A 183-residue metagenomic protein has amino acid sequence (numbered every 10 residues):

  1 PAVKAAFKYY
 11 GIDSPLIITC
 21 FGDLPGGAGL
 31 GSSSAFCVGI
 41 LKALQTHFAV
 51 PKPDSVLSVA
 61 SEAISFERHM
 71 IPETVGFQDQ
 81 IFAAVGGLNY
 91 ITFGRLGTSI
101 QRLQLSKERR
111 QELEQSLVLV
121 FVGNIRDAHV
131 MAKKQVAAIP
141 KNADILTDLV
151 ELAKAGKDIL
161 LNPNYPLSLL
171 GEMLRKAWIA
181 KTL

Functional and structural regions predicted by a protein language model:
P1-I12, F21, H47-A49, S55 (+2 more regions): C-terminal nucleotide
P15-I17: Residues at or immediately flanking beta-strands
G22-A28: Short pre-catalytic strand/loop immediately N-terminal to key active-site residues, enriched for Gly-Thr
L30, S34, V56, N142: Flexible, glycine- and charge-enriched loops at secondary-structure boundaries
L30-P51: DPxDG-like acidic metal-binding loop motif
